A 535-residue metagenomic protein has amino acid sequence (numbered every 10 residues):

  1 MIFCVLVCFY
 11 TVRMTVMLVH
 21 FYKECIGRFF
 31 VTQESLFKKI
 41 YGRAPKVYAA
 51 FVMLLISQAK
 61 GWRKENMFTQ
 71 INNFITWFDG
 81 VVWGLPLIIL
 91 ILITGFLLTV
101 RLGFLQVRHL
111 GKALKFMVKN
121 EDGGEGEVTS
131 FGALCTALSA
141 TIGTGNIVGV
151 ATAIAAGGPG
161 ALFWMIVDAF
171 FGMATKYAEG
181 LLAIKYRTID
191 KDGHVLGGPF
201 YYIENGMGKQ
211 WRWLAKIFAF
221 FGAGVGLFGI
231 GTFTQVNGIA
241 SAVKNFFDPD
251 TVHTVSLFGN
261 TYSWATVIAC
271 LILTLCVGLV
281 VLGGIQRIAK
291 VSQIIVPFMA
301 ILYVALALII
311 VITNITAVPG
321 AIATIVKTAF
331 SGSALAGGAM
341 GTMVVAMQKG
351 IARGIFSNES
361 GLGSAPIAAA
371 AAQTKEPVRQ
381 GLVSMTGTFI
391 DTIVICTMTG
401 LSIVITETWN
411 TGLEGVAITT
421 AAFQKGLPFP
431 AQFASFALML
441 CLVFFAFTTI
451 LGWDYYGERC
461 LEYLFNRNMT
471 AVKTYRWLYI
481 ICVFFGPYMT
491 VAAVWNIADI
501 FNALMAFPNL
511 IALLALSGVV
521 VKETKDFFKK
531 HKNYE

Functional and structural regions predicted by a protein language model:
M67-T144, I154-A161, G172, F484 (+1 more regions): N-terminal alpha-helical transmembrane segments of multi-pass membrane transport and channel/translocase proteins
I71, L102-Q106, G145-V150, F228-I239 (+6 more regions): Transmembrane helix-loop junctions in multi-pass membrane proteins
L90-L97, L102-L114, V236-V243, W264-V326 (+2 more regions): Membrane-interface loop-to-helix entry segments
T94-T99, S139, D168-G193, F200 (+4 more regions): Helix-loop-helix module between adjacent transmembrane segments
T99, Y177-R187, K191, L306-T324 (+4 more regions): Extracellular/periplasmic helix-exit of transmembrane alpha-helices
F104-S130, T152-I154, G158-L162, I166 (+5 more regions): Flexible loop linkers connecting adjacent transmembrane helices in multi-pass alpha-helical membrane transporters
G123-A156, L182-G206, I217-F220, G224 (+2 more regions): Alpha-helical membrane segments and immediately flanking helix-loop junctions that form or couple to the substrate/ion
F171-E179, C270-I285, V296-T316, A352-R353 (+2 more regions): Selective recognition of specific alpha-helical transmembrane segments in multi-pass small-molecule
